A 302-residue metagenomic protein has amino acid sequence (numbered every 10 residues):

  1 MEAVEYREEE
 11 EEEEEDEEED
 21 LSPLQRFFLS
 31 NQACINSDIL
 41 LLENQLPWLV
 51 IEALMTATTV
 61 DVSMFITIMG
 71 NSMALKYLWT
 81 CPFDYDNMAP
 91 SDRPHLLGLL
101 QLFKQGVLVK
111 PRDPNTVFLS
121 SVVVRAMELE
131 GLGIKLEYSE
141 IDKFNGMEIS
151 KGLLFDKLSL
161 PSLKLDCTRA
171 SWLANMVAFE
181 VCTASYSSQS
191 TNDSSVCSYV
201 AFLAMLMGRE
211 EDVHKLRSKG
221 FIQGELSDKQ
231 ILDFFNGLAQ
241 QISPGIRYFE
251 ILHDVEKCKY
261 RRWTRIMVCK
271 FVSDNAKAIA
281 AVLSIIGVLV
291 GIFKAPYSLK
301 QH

Functional and structural regions predicted by a protein language model:
M1-I279, S298-H302: Non-transmembrane
V282-I292: Hydrophobic alpha-helical cores of multi-pass transmembrane domains in eukaryotic membrane proteins
